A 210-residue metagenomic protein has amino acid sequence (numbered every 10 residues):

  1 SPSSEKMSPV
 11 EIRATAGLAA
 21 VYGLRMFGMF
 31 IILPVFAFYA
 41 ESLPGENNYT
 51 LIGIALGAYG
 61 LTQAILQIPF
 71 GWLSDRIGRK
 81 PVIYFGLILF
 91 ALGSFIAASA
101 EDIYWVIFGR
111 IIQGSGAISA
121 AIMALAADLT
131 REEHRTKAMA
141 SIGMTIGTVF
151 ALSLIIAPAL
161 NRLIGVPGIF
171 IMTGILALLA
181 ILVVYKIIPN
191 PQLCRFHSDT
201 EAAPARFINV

Functional and structural regions predicted by a protein language model:
S4-I12, N190-V210: Juxtamembrane intracellular "pre-TM" segments in multi-pass secondary transporters
E11-F38: Pair of pore-lining "gating" transmembrane helices in MFS-fold secondary transporters
G23, G93, Y104-A117: Hydrophobic core of transmembrane alpha-helices in multi-pass small-molecule transporters, especially MFS/SLC-type
P34-Y49: Short amphipathic helix-loop junctions that connect adjacent transmembrane helices in Major Facilitator Superfamily/SLC
G60-I68, F150-A151: Residue-level signature of mid-helix packing/kink "hotspots" within the transmembrane helices of 12-pass Major
I65-E101: Conserved MFS/SLC helix-loop-helix module at the cytosolic interface between two early adjacent transmembrane helices
G109-I146: Cytoplasmic helix-loop-helix junction between adjacent transmembrane helices in 12-TM secondary transporters
G168-Y185: Symmetry-related core transmembrane helices of the 12-TM Major Facilitator Superfamily/SLC fold
